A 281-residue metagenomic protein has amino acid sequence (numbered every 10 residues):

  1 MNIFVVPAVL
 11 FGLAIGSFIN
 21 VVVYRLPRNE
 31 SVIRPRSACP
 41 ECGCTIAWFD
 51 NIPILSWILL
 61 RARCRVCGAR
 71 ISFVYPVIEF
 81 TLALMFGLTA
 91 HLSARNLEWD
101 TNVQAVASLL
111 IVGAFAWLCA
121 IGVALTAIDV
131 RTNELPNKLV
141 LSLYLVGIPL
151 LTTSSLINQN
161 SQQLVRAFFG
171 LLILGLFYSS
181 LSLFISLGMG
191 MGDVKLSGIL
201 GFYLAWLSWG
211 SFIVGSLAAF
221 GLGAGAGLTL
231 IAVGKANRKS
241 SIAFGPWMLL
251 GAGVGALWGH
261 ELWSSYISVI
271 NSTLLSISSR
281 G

Functional and structural regions predicted by a protein language model:
N2-G12, R25, F49-S161, V165 (+1 more regions): Extended interfacial segments that mediate partner engagement and assembly in macromolecular machines
I15-P27, T45-D50: Short Cys/His-rich Zn2+-coordinating modules
I19, V23, M85, T89-S93 (+7 more regions): Alpha-helical membrane-inserting segments
N20-L26, R61-I71, G122-E134, Y178-G188 (+1 more regions): C-terminal ends of transmembrane helices
I33-S37, L59-A62: Flanking scaffold residues of small Cys/His-coordinated metal-binding clusters
C39-C42, C64: Short cysteine-rich clusters marking metal-coordination/redox-active sites
W117-A224, S264-G281: Functional transmembrane core segments of multi-pass inner-membrane proteins
L228-V254, Y266: Interfacial loop-to-transmembrane junctions
